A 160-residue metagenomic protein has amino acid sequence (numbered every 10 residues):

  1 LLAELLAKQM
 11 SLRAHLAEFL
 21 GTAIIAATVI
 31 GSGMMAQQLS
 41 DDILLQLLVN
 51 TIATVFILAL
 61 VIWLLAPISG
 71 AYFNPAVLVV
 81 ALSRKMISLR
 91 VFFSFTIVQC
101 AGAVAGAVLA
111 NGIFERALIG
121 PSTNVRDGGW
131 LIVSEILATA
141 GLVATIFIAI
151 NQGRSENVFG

Functional and structural regions predicted by a protein language model:
L1-G160: Membrane-interface helix-loop junctions and terminal tails of multi-pass membrane proteins
